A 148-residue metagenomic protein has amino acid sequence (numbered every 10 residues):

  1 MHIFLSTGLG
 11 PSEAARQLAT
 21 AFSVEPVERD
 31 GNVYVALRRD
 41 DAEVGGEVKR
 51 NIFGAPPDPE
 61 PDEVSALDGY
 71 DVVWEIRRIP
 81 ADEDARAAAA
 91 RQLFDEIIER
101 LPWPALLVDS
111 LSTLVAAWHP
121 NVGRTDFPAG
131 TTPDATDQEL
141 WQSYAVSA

Functional and structural regions predicted by a protein language model:
M1-D30, V35, S147-A148: Short, extreme N-terminal segment that most often corresponds to the first beta-strand
M1-I3, D71-E75, P104-A105: Hydrophobic beta-strand segments of well-ordered beta-sheets in folded domains
G8-L9, I76-A81, S110-S112: Short, flexible beta-strand-to-coil junctions
L9-Q17, D82-Q92: Short, conserved charged micro-motifs
Q17-A19, F53-D58, A88-A89: Short amphipathic alpha-helical surface micro-motifs
E25-E83: Short, intrinsically disordered low-complexity segments
V48, I52, R86-D95: Extended Gly/Ser/Thr-rich low-complexity repeat segments, especially those forming or decorating extracellular
R91-A148: Acidic, proline/glycine-rich low-complexity IDRs
